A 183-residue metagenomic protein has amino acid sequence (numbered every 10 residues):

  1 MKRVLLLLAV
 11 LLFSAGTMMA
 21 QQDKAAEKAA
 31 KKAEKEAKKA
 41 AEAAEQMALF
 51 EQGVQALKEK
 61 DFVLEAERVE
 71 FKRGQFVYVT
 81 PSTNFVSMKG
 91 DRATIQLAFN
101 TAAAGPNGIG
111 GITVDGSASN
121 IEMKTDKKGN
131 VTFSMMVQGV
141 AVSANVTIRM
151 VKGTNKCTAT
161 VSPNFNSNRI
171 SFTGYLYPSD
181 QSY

Functional and structural regions predicted by a protein language model:
M1-A26: Bacterial Sec-dependent N-terminal signal peptides
M18-K58, V63: Sec-dependent signal peptide cleavage junction
A48-L49, A66-S82: N-terminal post-signal-peptidase region of extra-cytosolic proteins
A56-E67, S82, Y183: Surface-exposed, interaction-prone regions used to assemble/regulate multi-protein complexes
V63-E65, F85-Q96, S134, T160: Soluble periplasmic/extracytoplasmic beta-strand elements of cell-envelope proteins
E67-V69, K89-D91, A98-N100, Q138 (+2 more regions): Solvent-exposed coil/turn segments that connect beta secondary-structure elements in extracytoplasmic/periplasmic
V77-K128: Mid-length scaffold segments of soluble, non-membrane domains
N120-Y183: Helix-rich interaction surfaces within compact, conserved domain-sized segments that mediate assembly or partner
